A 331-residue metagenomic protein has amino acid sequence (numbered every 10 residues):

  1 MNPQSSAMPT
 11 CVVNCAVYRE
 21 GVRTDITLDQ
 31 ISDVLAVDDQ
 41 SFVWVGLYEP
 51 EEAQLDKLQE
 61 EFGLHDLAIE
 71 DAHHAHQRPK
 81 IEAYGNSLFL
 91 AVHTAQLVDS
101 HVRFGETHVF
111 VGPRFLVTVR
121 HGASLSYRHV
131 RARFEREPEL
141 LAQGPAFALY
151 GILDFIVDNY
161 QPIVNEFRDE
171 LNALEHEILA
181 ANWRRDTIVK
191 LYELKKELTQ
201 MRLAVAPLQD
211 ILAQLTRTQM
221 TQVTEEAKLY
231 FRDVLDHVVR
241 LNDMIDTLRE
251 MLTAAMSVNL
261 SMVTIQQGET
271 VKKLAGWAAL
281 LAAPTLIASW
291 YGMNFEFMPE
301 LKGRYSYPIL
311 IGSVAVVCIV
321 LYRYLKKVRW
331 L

Functional and structural regions predicted by a protein language model:
M1-T247, E300, W330-L331: Peripheral, non-transmembrane regulatory/ligand-interaction domains of membrane transport proteins
G63, D236-L331: Hydrophobic alpha-helical transmembrane segments and their immediately adjacent juxtamembrane loops
